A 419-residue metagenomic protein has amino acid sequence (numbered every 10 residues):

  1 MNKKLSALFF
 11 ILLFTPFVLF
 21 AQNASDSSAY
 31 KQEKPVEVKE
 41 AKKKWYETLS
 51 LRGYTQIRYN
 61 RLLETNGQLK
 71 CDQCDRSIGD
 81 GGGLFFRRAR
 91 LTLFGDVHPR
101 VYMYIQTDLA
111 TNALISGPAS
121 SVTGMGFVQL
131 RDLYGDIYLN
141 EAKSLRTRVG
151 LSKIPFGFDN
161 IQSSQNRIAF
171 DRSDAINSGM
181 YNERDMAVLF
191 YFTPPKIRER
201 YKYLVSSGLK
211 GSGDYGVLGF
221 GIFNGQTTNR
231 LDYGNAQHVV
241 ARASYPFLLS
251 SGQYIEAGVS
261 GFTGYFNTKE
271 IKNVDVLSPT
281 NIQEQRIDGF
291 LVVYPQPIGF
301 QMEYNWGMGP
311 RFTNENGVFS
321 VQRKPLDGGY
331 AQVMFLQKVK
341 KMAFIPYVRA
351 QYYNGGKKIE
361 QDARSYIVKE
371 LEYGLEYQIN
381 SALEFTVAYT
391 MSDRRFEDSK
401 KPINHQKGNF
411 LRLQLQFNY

Functional and structural regions predicted by a protein language model:
M1-K34: Cleavable N-terminal export/targeting peptides
K4-S6, V36, T92, Q351 (+1 more regions): Residue-level detector of intrinsically disordered/flexible regions characterized by low predicted structural confidence
F17-V18, A113-L114, R311, R395-F396: A short hydrophobic/aromatic micro-motif that marks alpha-helical segments and, especially, helix-coil
L19, G53, L411-L413: Intrinsic low-complexity/disordered segments
A24-K31, K44-E47, L62-L69, R76-I78 (+5 more regions): Outer-membrane beta-barrel pore domains
E40, W45-E64, I78-G225, Y233-V240 (+6 more regions): Outer membrane beta-barrel
N229-A236, I282-E284: Interfacial loop-to-helix transition and helix-capping segments at the boundaries of transmembrane helices
